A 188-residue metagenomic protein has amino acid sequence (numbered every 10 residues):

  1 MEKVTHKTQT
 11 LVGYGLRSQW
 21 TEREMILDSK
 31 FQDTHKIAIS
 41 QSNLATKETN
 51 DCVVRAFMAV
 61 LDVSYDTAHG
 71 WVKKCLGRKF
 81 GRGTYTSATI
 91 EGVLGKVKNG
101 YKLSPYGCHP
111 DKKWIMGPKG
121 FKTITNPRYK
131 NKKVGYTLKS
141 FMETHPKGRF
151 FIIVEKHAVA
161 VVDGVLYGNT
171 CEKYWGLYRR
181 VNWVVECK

Functional and structural regions predicted by a protein language model:
E2, L76-K156, V162-G164, G168-C171: Conserved active-site-adjacent core of cysteine acyl-enzyme catalytic domains
E2-R82, T86-A88, G92, K96-V97: Active-site nucleophile-adjacent alpha helix/oxyanion-hole segment immediately C-terminal to the catalytic cysteine
Q41, A160, R180: Functionally constrained cores in energy, signaling, and assembly domains
V165-K188: Noncatalytic regulatory segments and standalone regulatory/sensor domains
